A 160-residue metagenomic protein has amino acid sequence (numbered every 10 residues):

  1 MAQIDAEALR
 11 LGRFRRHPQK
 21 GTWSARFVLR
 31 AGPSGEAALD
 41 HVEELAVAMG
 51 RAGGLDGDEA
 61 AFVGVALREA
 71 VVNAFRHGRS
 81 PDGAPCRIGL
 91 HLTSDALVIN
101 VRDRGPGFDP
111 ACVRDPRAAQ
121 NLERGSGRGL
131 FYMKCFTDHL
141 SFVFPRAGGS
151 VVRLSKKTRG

Functional and structural regions predicted by a protein language model:
M1-A31, K134-G160: Flexible, glycine-/charge-rich segments associated with ATP-binding catalytic modules
L29-V42: A short beta-loop-alpha structural element at the N-terminal edge of CoA-dependent acyl/N-acetyltransferase catalytic
E44-R68, L122-R124: Conserved short strand/loop->alpha-helix "switch" segment adjacent to the catalytic nucleotide/phosphoryl-transfer site
E69-N73: Conserved polar catalytic motif of the HATPase_c/GHKL fold
G78-G83: A short, flexible helix-to-loop-to-beta junction within the catalytic ATP-binding CA
P85-D95: Short beta-strand/loop element within the Bergerat-fold HATPase_c
V98-G125: Glycine-rich/acidic phosphate-handling loop/turn and adjacent ATP-lid/helix of nucleotide-binding kinase/ATPase domains
L122-T137: Glycine-rich phosphate-binding loop
